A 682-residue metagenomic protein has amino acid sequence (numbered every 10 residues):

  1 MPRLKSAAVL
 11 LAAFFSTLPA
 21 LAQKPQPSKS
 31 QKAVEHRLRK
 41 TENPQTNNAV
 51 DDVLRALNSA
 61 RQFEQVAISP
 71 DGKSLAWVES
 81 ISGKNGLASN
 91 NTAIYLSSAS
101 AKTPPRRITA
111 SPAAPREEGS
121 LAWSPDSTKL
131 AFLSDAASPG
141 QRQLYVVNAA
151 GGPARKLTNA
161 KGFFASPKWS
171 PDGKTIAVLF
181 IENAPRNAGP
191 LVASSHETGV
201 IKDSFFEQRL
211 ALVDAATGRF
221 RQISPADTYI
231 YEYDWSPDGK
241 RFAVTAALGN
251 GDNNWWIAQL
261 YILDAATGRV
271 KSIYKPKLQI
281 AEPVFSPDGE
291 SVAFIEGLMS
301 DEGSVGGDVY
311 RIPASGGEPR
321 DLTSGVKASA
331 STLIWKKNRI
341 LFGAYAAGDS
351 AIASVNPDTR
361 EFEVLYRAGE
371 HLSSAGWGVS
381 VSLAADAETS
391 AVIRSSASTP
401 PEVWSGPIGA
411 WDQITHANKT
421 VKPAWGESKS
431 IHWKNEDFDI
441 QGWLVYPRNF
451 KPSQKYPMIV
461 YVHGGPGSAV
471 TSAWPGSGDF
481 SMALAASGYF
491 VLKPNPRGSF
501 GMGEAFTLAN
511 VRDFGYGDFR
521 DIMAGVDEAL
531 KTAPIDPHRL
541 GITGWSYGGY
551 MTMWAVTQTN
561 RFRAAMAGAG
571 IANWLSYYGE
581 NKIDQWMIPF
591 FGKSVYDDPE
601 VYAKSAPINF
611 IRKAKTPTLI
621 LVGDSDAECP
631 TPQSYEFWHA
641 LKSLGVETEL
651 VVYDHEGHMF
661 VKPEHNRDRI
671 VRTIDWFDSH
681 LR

Functional and structural regions predicted by a protein language model:
K24-E35, E79-A93, T109-E118, A131-Y145 (+14 more regions): A flexible loop/linker signature enriched in serine peptidases of the S9 family
K40-R61, P105, F220-Q222: A short helix->beta-strand "capping" segment at the edge of beta-propeller domains
V53-T92: Beta-strand-rich domains and repeat architectures in extracellular enzymes and scaffolds, especially beta-propellers
A67, A122, K168, D234 (+3 more regions): Conserved beta-strand position repeated across blades of beta-propeller domains
P70-D71, P125-D126, P171-D172, P237-D238 (+3 more regions): Residue-level detector of Asp-centered blade-edge/turn motifs that repeat once per structural unit in beta-propeller
L75, S127-A131, G173-A177, G239-A243 (+3 more regions): Hydrophobic beta-strand positions that form the internal "hydrophobic ladder" of WD40/Gbeta-like beta-propeller blades
S98-K102, N148-G152, D214-G218, D264-G268 (+3 more regions): Short loop/turn segments that connect beta-strands within beta-propeller blades
G378-R682: Serine-hydrolase catalytic core recognition
